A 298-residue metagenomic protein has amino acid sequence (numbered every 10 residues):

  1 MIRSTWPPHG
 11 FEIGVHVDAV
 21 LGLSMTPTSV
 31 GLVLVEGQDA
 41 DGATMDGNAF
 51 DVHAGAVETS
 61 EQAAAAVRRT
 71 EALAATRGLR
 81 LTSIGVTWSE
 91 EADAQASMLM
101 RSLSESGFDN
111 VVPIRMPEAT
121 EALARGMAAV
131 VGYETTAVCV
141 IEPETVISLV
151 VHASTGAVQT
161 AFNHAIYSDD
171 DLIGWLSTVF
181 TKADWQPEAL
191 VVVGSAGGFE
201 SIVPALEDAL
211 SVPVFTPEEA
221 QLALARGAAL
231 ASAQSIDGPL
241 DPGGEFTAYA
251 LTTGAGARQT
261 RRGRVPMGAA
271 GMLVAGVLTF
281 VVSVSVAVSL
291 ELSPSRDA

Functional and structural regions predicted by a protein language model:
I2-A40, M127-V158: Gly/Thr-rich phosphate-binding beta-strand-loop-beta motif of the actin/hexokinase/Hsp70
T26-E61, V150-D170: Short glycine-rich, Thr/Ser-proximal phosphate-binding strand/loop in the N-terminal lobe of ATP-dependent enzymes
V52-A54, E61-T136, I141-I147, V151-A153 (+1 more regions): Active-site neighborhood for divalent-cation/phosphate handling
A75-T76, G156-V158, F180-P187, A209-V214 (+2 more regions): Cytoplasmic membrane-interface segments at the C-terminal ends of transmembrane helices
L79-S89, Q186-A196, P213-F215: Short glycine-rich phosphate-binding loop at a beta-alpha junction
P117-A129, E218-R258: Glycine-rich phosphate-binding/hydrolytic loop that grips phosphoryl groups
E134-P204, A223, L292-R296: Extended, charged alpha-helical interaction scaffolds
L251-A298: Extended non-globular C-terminal regions
